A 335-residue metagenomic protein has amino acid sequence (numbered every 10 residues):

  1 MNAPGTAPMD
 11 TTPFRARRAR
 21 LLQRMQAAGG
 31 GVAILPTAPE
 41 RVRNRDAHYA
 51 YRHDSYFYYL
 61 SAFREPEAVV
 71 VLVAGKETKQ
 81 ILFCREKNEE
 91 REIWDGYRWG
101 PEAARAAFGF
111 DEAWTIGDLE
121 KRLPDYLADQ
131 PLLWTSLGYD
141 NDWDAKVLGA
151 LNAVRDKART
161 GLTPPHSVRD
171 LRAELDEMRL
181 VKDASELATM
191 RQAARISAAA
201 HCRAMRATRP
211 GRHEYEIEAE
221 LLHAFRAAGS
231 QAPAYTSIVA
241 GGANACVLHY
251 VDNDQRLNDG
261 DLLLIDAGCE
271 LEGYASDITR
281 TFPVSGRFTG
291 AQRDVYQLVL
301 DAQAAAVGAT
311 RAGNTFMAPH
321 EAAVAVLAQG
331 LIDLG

Functional and structural regions predicted by a protein language model:
M1-G335: Active-site neighborhoods and metal-handling regions in enzymes and metal-associated proteins
